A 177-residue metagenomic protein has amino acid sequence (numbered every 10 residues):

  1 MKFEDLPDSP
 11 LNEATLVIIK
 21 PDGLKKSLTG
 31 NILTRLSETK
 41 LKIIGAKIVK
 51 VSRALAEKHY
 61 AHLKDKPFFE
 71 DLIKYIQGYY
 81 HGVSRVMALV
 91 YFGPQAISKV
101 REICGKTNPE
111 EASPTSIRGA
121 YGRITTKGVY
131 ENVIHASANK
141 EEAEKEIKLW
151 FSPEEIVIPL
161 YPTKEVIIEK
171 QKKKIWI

Functional and structural regions predicted by a protein language model:
M1-I177: Non-catalytic terminal and connector segments of soluble metabolic enzymes
